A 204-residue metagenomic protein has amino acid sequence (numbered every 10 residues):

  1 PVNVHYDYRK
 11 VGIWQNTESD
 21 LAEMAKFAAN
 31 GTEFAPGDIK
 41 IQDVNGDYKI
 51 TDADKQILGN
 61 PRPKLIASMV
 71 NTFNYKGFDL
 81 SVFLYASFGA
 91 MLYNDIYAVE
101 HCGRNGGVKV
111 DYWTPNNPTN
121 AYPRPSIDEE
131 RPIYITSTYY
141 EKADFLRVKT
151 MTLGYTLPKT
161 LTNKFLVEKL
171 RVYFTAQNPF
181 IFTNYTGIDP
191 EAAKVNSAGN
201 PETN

Functional and structural regions predicted by a protein language model:
P1-G59, Q177, N184: Conserved small-residue
P1-S19, Y122, I133, I181-N204: C-terminal beta-signal and terminal closure region of outer-membrane beta-barrel proteins
V2-H5, Q15, A28-A29, S87-R171 (+1 more regions): Extracytoplasmic gating/loop element in the C-terminal half of outer-membrane beta-barrel translocons and assembly
R9, V70-T72, T152-T156, T175 (+1 more regions): Outer-membrane beta-barrel architecture
K49-I57, R62, V108-K109, R131-Y139 (+1 more regions): Extracytoplasmic loops and strand-loop junctions of Gram-negative outer membrane beta-barrel proteins
P63-A67, D144-K149, N204: Residues that define the transmembrane beta-barrel architecture of outer-membrane proteins
V70-T72, D79-S81, R171-Y173: Residue-level detector of the transmembrane beta-barrel scaffold of outer-membrane proteins
G77-V82, T160-L161: Repeated loop/turn-to-beta-strand initiation elements of outer-membrane beta-barrel proteins
